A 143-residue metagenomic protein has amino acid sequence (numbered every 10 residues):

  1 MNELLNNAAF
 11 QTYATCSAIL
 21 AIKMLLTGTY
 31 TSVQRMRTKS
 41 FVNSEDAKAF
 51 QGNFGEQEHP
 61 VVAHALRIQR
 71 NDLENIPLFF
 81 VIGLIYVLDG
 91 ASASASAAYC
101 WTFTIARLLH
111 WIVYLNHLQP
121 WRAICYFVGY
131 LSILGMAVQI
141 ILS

Functional and structural regions predicted by a protein language model:
M1-Y30: Long, highly hydrophobic alpha-helical transmembrane signal-anchor segments
I22-T38, L108-W111: Transmembrane alpha-helical segments that form the membrane-embedded catalytic/substrate-channel core of multi-pass
T29-R67: Cytosolic, membrane-interface loops and tails of multi-pass inner-membrane proteins
R70-I85: Core segments of transmembrane alpha-helices that mediate helix-helix packing or line hydrophobic substrate/ligand
I82-A93, I141: Juxtamembrane "helix exit" motif at the C-terminal ends of alpha-helical transmembrane segments in multi-pass membrane
A93-T102: Structural signature of hydrophobic alpha-helical transmembrane segments
A106-L131: Interfacial loop-to-transmembrane junctions
M136-S143: Juxtamembrane boundary at the C-terminal end of a transmembrane helix
